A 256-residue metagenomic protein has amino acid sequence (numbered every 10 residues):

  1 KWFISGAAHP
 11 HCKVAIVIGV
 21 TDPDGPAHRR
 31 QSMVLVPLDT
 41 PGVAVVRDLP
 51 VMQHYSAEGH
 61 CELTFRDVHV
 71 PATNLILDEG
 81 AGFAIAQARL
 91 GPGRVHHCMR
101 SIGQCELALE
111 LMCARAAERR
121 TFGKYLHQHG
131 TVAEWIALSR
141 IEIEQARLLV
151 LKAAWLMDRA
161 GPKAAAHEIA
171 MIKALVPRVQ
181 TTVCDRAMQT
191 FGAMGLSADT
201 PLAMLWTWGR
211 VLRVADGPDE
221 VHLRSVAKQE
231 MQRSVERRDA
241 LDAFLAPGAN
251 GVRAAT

Functional and structural regions predicted by a protein language model:
K1-V45: A short core secondary-structure module
G6-H11, P26, M52-A57, L90-R100: Short alpha-helix boundary/capping segments
P10-C12, R29, E58-H60, P201 (+1 more regions): Short, solvent-exposed loop/turn segments at the edges of secondary structure
V14-I18, M33-L35, H60-D67, I85 (+2 more regions): Conserved hydrophobic/aromatic beta-strand scaffold that supports enzyme active sites
D39-H69: Flexible, small-/acidic-enriched active-site or ligand-binding loops
E62-T64, A81, Q87-T256: Alpha-helical interface subdomain recognition
D67-A84: Long, acidic (Asp/Glu-rich), low-complexity accessory segments flanking structured domains
